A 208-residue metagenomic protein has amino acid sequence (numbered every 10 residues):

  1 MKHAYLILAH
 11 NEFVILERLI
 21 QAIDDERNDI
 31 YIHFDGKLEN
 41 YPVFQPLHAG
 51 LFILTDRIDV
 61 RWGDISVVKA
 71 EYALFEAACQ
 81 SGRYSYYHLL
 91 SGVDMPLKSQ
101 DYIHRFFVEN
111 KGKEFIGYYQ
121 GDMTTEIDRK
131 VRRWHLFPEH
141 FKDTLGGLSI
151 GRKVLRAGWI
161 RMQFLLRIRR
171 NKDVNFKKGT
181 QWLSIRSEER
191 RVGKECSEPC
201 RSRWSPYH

Functional and structural regions predicted by a protein language model:
M1-S197, R201: ER/Golgi luminal nucleotide-sugar-dependent glycosyltransferases, focusing on the catalytic module
